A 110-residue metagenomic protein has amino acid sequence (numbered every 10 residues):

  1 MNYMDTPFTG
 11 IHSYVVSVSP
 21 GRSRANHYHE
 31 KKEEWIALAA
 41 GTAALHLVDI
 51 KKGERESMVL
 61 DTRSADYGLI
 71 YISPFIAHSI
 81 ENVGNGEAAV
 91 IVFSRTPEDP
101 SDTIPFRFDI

Functional and structural regions predicted by a protein language model:
M1-L69, E81-I110: Non-catalytic, conserved peripheral segments adjacent to functional cores
L69-I76: Conserved SET/PR-domain catalytic core that frames the SAM/AdoMet-binding pocket
